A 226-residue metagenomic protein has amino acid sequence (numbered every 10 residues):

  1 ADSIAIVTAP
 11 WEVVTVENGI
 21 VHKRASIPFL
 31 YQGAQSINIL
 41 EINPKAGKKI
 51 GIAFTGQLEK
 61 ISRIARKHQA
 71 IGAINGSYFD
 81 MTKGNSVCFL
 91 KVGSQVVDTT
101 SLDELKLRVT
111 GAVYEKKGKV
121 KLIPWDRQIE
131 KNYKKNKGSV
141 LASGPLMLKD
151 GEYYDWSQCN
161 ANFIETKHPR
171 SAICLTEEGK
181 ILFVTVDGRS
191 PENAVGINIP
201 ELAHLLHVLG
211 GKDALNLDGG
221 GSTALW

Functional and structural regions predicted by a protein language model:
A1-W226: Gly/Ser/Thr/Pro-rich low-complexity, intrinsically disordered segments
